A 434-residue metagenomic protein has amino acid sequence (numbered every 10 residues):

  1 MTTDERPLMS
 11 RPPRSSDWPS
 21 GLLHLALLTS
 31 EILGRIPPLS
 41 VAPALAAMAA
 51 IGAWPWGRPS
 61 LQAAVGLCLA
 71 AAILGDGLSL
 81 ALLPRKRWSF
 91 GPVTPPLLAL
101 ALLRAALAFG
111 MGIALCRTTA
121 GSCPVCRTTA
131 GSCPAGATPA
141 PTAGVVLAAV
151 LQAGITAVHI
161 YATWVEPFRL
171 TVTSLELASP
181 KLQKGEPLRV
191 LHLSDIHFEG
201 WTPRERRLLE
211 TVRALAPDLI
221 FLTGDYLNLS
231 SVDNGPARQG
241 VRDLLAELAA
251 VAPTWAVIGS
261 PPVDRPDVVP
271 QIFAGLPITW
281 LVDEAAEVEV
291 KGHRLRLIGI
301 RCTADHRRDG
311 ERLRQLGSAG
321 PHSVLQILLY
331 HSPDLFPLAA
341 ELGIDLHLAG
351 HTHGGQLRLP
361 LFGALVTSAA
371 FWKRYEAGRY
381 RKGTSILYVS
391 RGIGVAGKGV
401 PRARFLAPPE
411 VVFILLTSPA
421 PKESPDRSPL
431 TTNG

Functional and structural regions predicted by a protein language model:
T2-L170, P421-P429: Non-catalytic terminal accessory segments
W18, P180-Q183: Short polar/acidic secondary-structure junctions
A137, T171-T173, D195, H351: Low-complexity, intrinsically disordered or weakly predicted helical/coil tracts enriched in serine/threonine
P167-S179: Alpha-helical transmembrane signal-anchor/signal-peptide segments
L182-P425: Soluble catalytic domains of enzymes that build or remodel membrane lipids, polysaccharides, and related
